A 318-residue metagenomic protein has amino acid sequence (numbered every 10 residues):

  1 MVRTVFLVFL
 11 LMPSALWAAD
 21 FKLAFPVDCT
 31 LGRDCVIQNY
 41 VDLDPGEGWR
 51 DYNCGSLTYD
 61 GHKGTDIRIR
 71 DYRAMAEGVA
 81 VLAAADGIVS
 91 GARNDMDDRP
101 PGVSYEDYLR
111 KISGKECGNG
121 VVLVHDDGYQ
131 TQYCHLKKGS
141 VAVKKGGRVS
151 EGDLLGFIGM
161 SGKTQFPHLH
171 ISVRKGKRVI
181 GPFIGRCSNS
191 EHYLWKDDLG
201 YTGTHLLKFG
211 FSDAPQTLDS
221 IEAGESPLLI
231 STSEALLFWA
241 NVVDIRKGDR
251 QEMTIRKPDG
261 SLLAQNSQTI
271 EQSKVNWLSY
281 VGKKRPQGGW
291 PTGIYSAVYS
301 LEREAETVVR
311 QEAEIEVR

Functional and structural regions predicted by a protein language model:
A19-G48, D107-S113, G147, S172-N241 (+1 more regions): Acidic, glycine-rich catalytic/binding loops that coordinate metals and/or anionic ligands
D71, A76-G78, A84-K137, Q251: Zn2+-dependent peptidoglycan hydrolase active-site motif and core
A80-A92, A142-F157: Short, well-structured beta-strand-loop connectors
E106, V121, V149-T164: Short hydrophobic beta/alpha edge segments that flank linear recognition/processing sites
V242, E306-R318: Short beta-strand elements
L263-K274: Solvent-exposed serine/threonine-rich low-complexity stretches and specific carbohydrate-binding patches
Q272-R285: Aromatic sugar-binding surface patches on proteins that engage polysaccharides or sugar-phosphate polymers
P291-E302: A short tyrosine-centered beta-strand micro-motif
